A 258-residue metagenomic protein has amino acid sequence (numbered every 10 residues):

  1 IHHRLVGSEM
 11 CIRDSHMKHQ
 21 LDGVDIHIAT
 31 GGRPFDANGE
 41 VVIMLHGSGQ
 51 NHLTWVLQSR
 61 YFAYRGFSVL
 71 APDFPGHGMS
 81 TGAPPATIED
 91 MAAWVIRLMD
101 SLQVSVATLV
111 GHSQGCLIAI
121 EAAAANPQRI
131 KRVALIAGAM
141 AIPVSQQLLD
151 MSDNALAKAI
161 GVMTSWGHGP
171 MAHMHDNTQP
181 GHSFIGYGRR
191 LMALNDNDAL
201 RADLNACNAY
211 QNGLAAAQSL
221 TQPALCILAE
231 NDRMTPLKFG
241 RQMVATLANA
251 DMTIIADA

Functional and structural regions predicted by a protein language model:
I1-I12: Single conserved hydrophobic/aromatic residue that forms the stacking wall/gate of nucleotide- or nucleobase-binding
H19-G32, V56-Y64, S68-Q114: Active-site loop/oxyanion-hole signature of alpha/beta-hydrolase fold enzymes
N38-G47: Short beta-strand element of the alpha/beta-hydrolase
G47-Q50, S113: Active-site glycine-rich loops that stabilize anionic/oxyanionic intermediates across multiple enzyme folds
L117-M163: Flexible "cap/lid" loop of the alpha/beta hydrolase fold
D150-S219: Conserved alpha/beta-hydrolase catalytic His-Asp/Glu region
L220, C226-L228, D232: Short beta-strand/loop motif that positions the catalytic acidic residue of the alpha/beta-hydrolase fold
L237, R241-D257: Catalytic histidine neighborhood in serine/cysteine hydrolases with alpha/beta-hydrolase-type architecture
